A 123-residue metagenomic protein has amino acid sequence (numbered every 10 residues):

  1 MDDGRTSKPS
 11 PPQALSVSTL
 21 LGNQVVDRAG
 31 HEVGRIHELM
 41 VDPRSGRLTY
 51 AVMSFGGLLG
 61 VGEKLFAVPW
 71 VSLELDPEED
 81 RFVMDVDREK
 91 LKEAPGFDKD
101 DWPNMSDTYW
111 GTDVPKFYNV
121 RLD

Functional and structural regions predicted by a protein language model:
M1-D123: Peripheral interaction segments used for macromolecular assembly
